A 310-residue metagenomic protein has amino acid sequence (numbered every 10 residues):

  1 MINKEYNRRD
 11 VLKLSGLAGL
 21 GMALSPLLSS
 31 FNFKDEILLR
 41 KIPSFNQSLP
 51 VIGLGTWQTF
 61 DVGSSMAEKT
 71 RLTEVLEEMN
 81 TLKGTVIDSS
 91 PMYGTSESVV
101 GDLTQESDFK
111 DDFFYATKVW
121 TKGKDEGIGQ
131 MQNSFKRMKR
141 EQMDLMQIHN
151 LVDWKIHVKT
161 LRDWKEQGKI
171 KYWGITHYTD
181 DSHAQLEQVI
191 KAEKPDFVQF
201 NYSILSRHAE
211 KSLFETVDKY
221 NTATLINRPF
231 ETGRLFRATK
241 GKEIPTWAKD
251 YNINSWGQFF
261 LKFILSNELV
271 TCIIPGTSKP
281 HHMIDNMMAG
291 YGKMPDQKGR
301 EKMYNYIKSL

Functional and structural regions predicted by a protein language model:
I2-F113: N-terminal binding-site loop/beta-alpha segment at the start of enzyme catalytic domains that lines or forms
K34-R40, S98, Q130-M131, D181-L186 (+1 more regions): Alpha-helical scaffolding within the catalytic cores of extracellular/periplasmic polymer-degrading hydrolases
I42, L54, I87, V100 (+7 more regions): Conserved, mostly hydrophobic/aromatic
L49-V51, K83-T85, F109-F113, R140-D144 (+4 more regions): Short, well-ordered coil/turn segments that N-cap beta-strands
M66-E78, K124-R137, D181-Q188, F260: Short, acidic/polar
D111-G123, L145-N150: A short, structured active-site edge motif that brings together acidic residues
I128-Q147, D163, Q167: CE4/NodB-like, metal-dependent polysaccharide N-deacetylase domain that modifies extracellular/periplasmic N-acetylated
L151-L310: Beta/alpha (TIM)-barrel catalytic core signal, keyed to glycine-rich beta->alpha loops juxtaposed to Asp/Glu that bind
